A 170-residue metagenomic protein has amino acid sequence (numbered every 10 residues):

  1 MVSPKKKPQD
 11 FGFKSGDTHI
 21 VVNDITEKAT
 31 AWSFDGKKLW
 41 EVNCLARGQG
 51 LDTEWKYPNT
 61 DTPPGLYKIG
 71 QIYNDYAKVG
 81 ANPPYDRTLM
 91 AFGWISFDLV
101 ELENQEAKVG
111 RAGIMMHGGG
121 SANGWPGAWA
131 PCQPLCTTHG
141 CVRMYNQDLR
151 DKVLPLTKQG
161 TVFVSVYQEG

Functional and structural regions predicted by a protein language model:
M1-G12, V162: Extracellular/luminal recognition modules and glycoprotein regions
V2, D17, A29, P126-G127 (+1 more regions): Intrinsically disordered/low-complexity terminal segments and short unstructured peptides
K7-M115, G119: Gly/Pro-biased beta-strand-loop elements
Y76-G170: Exported/periplasmic cell-wall-interacting domains
